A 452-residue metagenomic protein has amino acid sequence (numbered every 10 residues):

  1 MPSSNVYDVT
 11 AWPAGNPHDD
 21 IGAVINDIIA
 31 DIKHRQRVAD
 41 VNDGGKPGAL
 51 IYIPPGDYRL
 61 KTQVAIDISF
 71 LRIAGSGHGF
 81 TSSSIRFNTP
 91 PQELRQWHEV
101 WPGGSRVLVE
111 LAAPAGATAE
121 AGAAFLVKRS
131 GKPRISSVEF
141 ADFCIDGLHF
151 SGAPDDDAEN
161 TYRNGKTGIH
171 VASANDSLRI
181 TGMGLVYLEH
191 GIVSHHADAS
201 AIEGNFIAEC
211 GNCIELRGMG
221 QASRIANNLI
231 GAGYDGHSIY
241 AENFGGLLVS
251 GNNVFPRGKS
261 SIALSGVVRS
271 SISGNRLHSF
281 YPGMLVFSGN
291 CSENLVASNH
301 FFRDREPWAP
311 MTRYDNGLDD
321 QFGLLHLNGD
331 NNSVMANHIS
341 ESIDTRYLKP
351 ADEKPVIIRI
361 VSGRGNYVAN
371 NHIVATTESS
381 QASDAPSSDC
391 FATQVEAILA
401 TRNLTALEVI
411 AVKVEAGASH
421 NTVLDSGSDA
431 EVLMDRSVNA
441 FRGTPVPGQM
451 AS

Functional and structural regions predicted by a protein language model:
M1-Y7, A440-S452: Glycine-rich, low-complexity segments
P2-A23, D27, R72-N164: Right-handed parallel beta-helix/beta-spiral solenoid domain characteristic of secreted/periplasmic
V24-D31, Q394, I398: Charge-rich, solvent-exposed alpha-helical interaction surfaces
I32-K46, R305-P307, I343-Y347, E378-S379: Alpha-helix termini
K33-R72, S76-E93: N-terminal extracellular ligand-recognition/capping segment immediately after the signal peptide
V38-P47, G152-T161, M311-T312, K349-P350: Short helix/loop segment immediately N-terminal to the Walker
A65-F70, K128-V138, Y162-R163, H170-R179 (+5 more regions): Right-handed parallel beta-helix/beta-solenoid
